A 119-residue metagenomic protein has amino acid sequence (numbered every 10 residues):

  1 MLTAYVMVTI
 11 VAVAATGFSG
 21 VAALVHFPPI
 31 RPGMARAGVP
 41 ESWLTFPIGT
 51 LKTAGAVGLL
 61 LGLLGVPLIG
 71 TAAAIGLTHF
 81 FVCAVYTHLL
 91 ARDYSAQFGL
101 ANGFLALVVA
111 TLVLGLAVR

Functional and structural regions predicted by a protein language model:
M1-R119: Membrane-interface extramembranous regions
